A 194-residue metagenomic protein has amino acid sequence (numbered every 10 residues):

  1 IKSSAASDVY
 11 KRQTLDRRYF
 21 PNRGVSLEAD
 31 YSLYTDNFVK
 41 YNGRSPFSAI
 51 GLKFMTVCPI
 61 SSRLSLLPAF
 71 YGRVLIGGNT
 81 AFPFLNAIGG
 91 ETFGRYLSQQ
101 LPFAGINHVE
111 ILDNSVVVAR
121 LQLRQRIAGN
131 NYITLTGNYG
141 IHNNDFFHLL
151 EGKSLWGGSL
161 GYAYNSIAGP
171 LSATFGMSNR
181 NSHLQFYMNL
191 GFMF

Functional and structural regions predicted by a protein language model:
I1-A6: Single conserved hydrophobic/aromatic residue that forms the stacking wall/gate of nucleotide- or nucleobase-binding
D8-K11, L15-I127: C-terminal outer-membrane beta-barrel translocator/porin domains of Gram-negative envelope proteins and their
G24, S61-S65, A128-Y132, Y164-P170 (+1 more regions): Strand-connecting loop/turn motifs
E28-S32, A69-R73, T134-N138, A163 (+1 more regions): Transmembrane beta-strands of outer-membrane beta-barrel proteins
F38, N144-D145, P170-S172: Short small-residue beta-strand/loop micro-motif enriched in glycine and branched aliphatics
L101-F103, N114-V118, A128-T134, L155-S159 (+1 more regions): Active-site lining segments that contact anionic ligands and/or coordinate catalytic metals
Q122-W156: C-terminal hydrophobic structural anchor segments that stabilize assembly/packing rather than catalytic chemistry
Y162-G169, A173, S182-F194: Outer-membrane beta-barrel "beta-signal"
